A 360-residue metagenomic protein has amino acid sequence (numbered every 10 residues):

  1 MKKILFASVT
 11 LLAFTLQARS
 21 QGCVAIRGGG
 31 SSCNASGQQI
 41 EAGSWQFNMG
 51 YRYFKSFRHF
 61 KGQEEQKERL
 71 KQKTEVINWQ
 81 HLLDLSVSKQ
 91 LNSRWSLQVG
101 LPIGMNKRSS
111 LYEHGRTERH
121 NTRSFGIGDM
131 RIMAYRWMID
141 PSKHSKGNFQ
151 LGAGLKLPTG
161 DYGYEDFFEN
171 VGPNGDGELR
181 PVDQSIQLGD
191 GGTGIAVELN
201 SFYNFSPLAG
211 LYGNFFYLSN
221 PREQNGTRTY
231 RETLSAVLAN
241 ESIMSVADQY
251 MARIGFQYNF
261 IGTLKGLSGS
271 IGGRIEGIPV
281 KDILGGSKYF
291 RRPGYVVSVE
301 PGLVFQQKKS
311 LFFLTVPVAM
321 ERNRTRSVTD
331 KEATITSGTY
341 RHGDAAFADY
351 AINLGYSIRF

Functional and structural regions predicted by a protein language model:
I4, E75-W137: Long, hydrophobic/aromatic-enriched structural stretches that serve as scaffold segments
Q21-V24, S36-S44, R58, R94 (+5 more regions): Short loop/turn motifs that connect adjacent beta-strands in outer-membrane beta-barrel proteins
G37-Q38, M49-Y51, L85-K89, V99 (+9 more regions): Residues on the lipid-exposed face of transmembrane beta-strands in outer-membrane beta-barrel proteins
G43, W79-L83, S124-M130, G147 (+5 more regions): Residues that define the transmembrane beta-barrel architecture of outer-membrane proteins
Y51-F57, I103-K107, D129, M138 (+7 more regions): Transmembrane beta-strands of outer-membrane beta-barrel pores
F54-L82, S185-L188: Surface-exposed strand-loop-strand hairpins of Gram-negative outer-membrane beta-barrel proteins
F60-R69, E223-F360: Outer membrane beta-barrel transmembrane domains
Y112-S245: Outer-membrane pore/translocation modules
